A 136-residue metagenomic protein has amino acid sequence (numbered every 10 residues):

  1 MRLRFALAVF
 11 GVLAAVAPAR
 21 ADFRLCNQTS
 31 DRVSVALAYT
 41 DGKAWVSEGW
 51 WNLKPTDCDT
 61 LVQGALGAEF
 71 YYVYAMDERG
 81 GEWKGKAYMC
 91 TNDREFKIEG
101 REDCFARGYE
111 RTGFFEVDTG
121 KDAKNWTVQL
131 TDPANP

Functional and structural regions predicted by a protein language model:
M1-F5: Positively charged n-region of N-terminal signal peptides that target proteins for export
A6-A14: Bacterial N-terminal signal peptides
R20-C26, R32-G64, A75-P136: Intrinsically disordered, low-complexity segments enriched in small/polar residues
L66-F70: Extracellular Ig-like/FN3 beta-sandwich strand-entry sites
